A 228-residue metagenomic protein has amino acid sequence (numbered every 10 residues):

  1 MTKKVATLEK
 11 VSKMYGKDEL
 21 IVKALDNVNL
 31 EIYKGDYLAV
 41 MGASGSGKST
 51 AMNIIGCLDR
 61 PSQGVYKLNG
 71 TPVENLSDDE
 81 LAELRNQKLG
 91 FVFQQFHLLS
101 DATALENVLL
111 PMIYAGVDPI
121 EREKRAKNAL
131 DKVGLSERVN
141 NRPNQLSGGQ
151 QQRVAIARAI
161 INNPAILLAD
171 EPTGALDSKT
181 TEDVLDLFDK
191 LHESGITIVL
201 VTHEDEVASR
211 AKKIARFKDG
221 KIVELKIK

Functional and structural regions predicted by a protein language model:
K4-K218: ABC family nucleotide-binding domain
D219-L225: Conserved switch/coupling elements of ABC/ABC-like ATPase nucleotide-binding domains
